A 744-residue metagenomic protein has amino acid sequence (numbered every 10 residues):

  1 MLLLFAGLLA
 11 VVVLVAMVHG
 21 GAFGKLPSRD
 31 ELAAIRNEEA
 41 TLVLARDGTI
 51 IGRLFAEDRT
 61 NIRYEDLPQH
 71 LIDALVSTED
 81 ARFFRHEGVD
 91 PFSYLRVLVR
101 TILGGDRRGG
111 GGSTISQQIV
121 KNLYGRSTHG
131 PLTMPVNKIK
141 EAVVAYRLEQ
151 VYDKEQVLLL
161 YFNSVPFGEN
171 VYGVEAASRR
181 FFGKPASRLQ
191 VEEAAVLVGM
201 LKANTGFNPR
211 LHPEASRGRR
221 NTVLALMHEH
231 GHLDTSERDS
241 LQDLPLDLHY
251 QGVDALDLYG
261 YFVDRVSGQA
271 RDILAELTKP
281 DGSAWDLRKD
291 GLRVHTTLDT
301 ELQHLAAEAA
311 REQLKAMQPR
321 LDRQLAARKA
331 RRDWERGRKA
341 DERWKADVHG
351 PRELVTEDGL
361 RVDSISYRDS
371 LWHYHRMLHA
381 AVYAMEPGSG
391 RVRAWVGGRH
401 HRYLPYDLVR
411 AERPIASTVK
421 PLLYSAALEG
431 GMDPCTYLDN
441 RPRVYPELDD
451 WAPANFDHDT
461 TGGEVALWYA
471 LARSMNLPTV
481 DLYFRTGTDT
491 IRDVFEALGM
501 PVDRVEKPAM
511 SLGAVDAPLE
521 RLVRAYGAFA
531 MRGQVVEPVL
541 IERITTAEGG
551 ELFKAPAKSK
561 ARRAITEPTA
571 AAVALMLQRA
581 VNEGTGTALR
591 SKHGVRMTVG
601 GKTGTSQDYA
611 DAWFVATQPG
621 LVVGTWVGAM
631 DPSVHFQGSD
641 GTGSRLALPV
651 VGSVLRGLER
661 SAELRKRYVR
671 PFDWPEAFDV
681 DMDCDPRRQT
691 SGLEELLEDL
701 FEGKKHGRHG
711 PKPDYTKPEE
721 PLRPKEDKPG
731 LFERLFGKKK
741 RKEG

Functional and structural regions predicted by a protein language model:
M1-L44, R82, I102-G105, M317: N-terminal type II signal-anchor transmembrane helix that functions as the membrane-insertion/stop-transfer segment
V15, R107-E335, E496-A497, P501-V502 (+3 more regions): Non-catalytic, structured segments within soluble enzyme domains
V18, S77-D90, G104-R108, H129 (+16 more regions): Bacterial peptidoglycan biogenesis and beta-lactam-recognition machinery
R63-I115, Y172-E175, F182: Flexible, acidic/glycine-enriched loop-and-adjacent beta/alpha segments that face the extracytoplasmic/periplasmic side
L103-H129, K184-S187, Q251-L258, F262 (+5 more regions): Conserved catalytic neighborhood of penicillin-recognizing serine enzymes
A145, E149, L201-R219, D290-E301 (+7 more regions): Active-site loop and adjoining helix of the penicillin-binding protein/serine DD-peptidase-beta-lactamase fold
T296-P319, A330, W334-E386, R391 (+4 more regions): A penicillin-recognizing enzyme superfamily signal
A677-G737: Low-complexity, Gly/Ser/Thr/Pro-rich intrinsically disordered linker/tail segments
